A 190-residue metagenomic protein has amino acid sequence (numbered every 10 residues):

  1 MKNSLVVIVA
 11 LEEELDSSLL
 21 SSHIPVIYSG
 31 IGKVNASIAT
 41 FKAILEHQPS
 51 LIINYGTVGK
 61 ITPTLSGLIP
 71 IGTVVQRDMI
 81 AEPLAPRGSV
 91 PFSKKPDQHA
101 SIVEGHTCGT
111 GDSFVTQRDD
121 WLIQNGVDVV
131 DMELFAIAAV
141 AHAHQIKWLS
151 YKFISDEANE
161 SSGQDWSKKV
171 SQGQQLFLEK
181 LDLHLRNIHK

Functional and structural regions predicted by a protein language model:
M1-V6, I24: Extreme N-terminal starter segment of soluble prokaryotic enzymes
I8-A10: Short hydrophobic segments within beta-strands
E13-H189: Glycine-rich phosphate- or other oxyanion-binding loops that anchor nucleotides, phosphorylated ligands
